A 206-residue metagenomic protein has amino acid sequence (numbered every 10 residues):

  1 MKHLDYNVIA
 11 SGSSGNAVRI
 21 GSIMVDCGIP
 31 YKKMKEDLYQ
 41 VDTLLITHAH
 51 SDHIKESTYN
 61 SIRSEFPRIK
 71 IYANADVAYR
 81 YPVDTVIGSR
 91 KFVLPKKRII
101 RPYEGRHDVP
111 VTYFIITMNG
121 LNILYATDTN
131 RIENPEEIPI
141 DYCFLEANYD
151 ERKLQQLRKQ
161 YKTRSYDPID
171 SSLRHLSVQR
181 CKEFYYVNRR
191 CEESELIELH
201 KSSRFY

Functional and structural regions predicted by a protein language model:
M1-D37, P110-D128, Y142: Conserved beta-strand hairpin/beta-sheet module of binuclear metal-dependent hydrolase folds, prominently
M1-I9, G15, Y59, Y79-R80 (+5 more regions): Extended recognition/assembly regions associated with phosphoester-bond processing machinery
V8-S11, I23-G28, L44, P67-A75 (+3 more regions): Short, hydrophobic beta-strand segments that form beta-sheet elements in well-ordered domains
A10-S11, D26-I29, A49, D76 (+4 more regions): Active-site metal-binding loops of divalent metal-dependent hydrolases
S13-G15, I29-Y31, A73-R80, G88-K91 (+1 more regions): Short, polar loop motifs at secondary-structure junctions
A17-V18, F92-D150: Catalytic core of the metallo-beta-lactamase
P30-A73, D141: Active-site metal-binding motif and surrounding structural segment of the metallo-beta-lactamase
E137-Y206: Cap/insert and terminal regions of metallo-dependent hydrolase folds
